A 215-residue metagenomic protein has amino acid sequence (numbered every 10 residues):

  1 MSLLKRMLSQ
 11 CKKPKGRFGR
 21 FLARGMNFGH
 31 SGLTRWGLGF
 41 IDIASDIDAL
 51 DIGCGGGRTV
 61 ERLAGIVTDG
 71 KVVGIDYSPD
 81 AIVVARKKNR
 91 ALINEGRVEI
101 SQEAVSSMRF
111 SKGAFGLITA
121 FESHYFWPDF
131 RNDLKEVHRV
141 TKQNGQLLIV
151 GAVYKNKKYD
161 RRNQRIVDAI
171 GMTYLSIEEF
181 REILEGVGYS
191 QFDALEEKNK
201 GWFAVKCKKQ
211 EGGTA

Functional and structural regions predicted by a protein language model:
S2-R6, P14-N27, Q146-V205: C-terminal alpha-helical "lid/dimerization" subdomain adjacent to the S-adenosyl-L-methionine
F28-I47, R62: Conserved alpha-helix/loop element of class I SAM-dependent methyltransferases that forms part of the SAM/SAH-binding
I47, G70, G145: Glycine-centered, small-residue-biased loops immediately flanking beta-strands in adenine/cofactor-binding cores
L50-S107: Class I SAM-dependent methyltransferase SAM/SAH-binding core
S106-I118: A short acidic, Gly/Pro-enriched loop at the edge of an enzyme's catalytic core that lines a small-molecule cofactor
G116-D129: A short SAM/SAH-binding and catalytic strip from SAM-dependent methyltransferases
R131-Q143: A short glycine-rich, Lys/Arg-flanked "PGG" loop and its adjoining helix->strand segment in the class I
V205-A215: C-terminal lobe and adjacent flexible extensions of AdoMet/dcAdoMet transferase-like proteins
